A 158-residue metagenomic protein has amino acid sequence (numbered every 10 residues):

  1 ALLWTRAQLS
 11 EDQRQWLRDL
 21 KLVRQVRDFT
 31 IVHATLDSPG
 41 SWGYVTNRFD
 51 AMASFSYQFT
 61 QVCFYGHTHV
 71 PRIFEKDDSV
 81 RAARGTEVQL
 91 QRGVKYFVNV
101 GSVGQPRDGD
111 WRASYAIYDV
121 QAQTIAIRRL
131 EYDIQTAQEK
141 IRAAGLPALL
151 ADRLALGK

Functional and structural regions predicted by a protein language model:
A1-V32, D37-F59: Active-site neighborhood of divalent metal-dependent phosphoester bond hydrolases
D19, Y57-F59, Y65-T68, R92-G93 (+1 more regions): Short gly/pro-enriched beta-turn/loop segments at secondary-structure junctions
L22-D28, Q61-V62, Y96, S114 (+1 more regions): Generic beta-strand structural signal
R24-V26, V70-E75, S114-Y118: Short beta-strand scaffold segments in enzyme catalytic cores
V32, V62-H67, F97-G101: Active-site neighborhood of phospho(di)ester-bond hydrolases with catalytic His/Asp-centered motifs
P39, F64-K76, Q105-D110: Active-site environment of divalent metal-dependent phosphoester hydrolases
D77-K158: Acidic, His/Gly-rich catalytic cores of divalent-metal-dependent hydrolytic chemistry
